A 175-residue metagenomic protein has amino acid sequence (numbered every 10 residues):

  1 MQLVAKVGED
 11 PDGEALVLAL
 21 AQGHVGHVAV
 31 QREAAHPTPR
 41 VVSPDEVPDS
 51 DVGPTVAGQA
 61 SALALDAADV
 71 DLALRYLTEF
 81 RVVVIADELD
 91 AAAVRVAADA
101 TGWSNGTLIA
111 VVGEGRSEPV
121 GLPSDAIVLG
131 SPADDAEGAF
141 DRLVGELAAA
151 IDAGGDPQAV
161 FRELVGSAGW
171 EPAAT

Functional and structural regions predicted by a protein language model:
M1-Q2, G26, G106-I109, P157: Residues at the starts of beta-strands that form the adenosine-phosphate
Q2, D12, D135-T175: Conserved post-catalytic alpha-helical subdomain immediately downstream of the catalytic base and nucleotide-binding
Q2-V82: Conserved N-terminal subdomain of the carbohydrate kinase-like
A15, A19, A29, V41 (+4 more regions): Alpha-helical scaffold segments in soluble metabolic enzymes
L65-D66, V70-D71, R75-F140: Conserved beta-alpha-beta core of the PfkB/ribokinase-like small-molecule kinase fold
